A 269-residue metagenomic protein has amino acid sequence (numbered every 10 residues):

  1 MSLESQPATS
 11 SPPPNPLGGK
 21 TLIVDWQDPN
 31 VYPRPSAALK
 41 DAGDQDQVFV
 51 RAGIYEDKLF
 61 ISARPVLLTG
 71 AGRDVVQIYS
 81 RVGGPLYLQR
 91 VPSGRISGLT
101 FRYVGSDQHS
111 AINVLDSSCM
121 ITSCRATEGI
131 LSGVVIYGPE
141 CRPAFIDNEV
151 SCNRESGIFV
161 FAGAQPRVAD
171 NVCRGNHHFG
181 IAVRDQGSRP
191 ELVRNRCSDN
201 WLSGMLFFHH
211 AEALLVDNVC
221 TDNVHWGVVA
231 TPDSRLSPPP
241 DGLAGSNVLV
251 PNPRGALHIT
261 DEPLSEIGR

Functional and structural regions predicted by a protein language model:
Q6-D25: Short aromatic-glycine-(Arg/Gly/Cys) micro-motifs in beta-strand/loop hairpins
G19-E56: Acidic Gly/Asp/Thr-rich repetitive segments characteristic of extracellular carbohydrate-active and adhesion proteins
S36, D41-D44, Y55-L67, Q77-S117 (+1 more regions): Extracellular beta-strand-rich solenoid/capping regions of secreted or surface-exposed proteins that bind or remodel
F49, F60, T69, Q77-Y79 (+17 more regions): Extracellular beta-strand solenoid repeats
Y55-I61, R73, Y79-P85, G105-A111 (+6 more regions): Short glycine/acidic-rich loop motifs that flank beta-strands on beta-rich extracellular proteins
L67-G70, G94-G98, C119-T122, R142-I146 (+6 more regions): All-beta strand scaffolds that present successive hydrophobic residues in beta-strands
